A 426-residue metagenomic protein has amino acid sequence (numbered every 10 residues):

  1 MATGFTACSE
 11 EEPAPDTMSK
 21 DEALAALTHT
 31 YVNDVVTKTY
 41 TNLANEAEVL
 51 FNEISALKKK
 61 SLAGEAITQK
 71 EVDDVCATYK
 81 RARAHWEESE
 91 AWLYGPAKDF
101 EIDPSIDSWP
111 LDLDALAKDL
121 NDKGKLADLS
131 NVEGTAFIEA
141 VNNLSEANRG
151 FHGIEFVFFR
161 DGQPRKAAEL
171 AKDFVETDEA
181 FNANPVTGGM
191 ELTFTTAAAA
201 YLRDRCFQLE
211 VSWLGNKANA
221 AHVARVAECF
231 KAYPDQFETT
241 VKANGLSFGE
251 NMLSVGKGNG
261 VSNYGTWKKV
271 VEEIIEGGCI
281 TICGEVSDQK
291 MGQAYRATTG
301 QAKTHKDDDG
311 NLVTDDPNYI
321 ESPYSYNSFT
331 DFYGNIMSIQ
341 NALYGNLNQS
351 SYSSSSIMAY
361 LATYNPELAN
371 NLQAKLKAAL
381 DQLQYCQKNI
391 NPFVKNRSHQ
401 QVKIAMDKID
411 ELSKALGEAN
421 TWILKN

Functional and structural regions predicted by a protein language model:
G4-A7: C-terminal motif of bacterial Sec signal peptides marking the signal peptidase cleavage site
S9-E12: Bacterial signal peptide processing site
P15-N426: Mature extracytoplasmic or organellar-lumen-exposed domains after removal of signal/transit peptides
